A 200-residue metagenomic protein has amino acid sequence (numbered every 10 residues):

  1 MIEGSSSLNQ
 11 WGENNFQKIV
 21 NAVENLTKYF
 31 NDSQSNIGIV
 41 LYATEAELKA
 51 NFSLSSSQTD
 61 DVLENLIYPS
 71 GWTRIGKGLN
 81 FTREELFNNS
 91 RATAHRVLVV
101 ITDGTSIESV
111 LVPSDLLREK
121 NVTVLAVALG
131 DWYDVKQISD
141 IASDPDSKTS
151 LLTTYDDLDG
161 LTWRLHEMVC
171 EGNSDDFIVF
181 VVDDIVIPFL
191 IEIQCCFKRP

Functional and structural regions predicted by a protein language model:
M1-F52, V97-I101: Von Willebrand factor
E3-N9, A22-V23, D61-P69, V97 (+2 more regions): Short interface patches used for recognition in eukaryotic signaling and trafficking proteins
G12-E13, P69-T73, L152: Extracytoplasmic Gram-positive cell-surface binding/anchoring modules and repeats
F16-N31, E85-F87, V97-N121, D131-W132: Extracytoplasmic, non-cytosolic globular domains
D32-I37, R91-V97, E119-L125, P145-K148: Loop/turn elements at helix/coil->beta-strand transitions in domains of secreted/extracellular proteins
I37, E45-R96, T105-V112, A126-D140 (+1 more regions): Von Willebrand factor
E64, S114-L125, G130-N173: Von Willebrand factor A/integrin I-like adhesion domains
C170-P200: Extracellular mucin-like PTS segments
